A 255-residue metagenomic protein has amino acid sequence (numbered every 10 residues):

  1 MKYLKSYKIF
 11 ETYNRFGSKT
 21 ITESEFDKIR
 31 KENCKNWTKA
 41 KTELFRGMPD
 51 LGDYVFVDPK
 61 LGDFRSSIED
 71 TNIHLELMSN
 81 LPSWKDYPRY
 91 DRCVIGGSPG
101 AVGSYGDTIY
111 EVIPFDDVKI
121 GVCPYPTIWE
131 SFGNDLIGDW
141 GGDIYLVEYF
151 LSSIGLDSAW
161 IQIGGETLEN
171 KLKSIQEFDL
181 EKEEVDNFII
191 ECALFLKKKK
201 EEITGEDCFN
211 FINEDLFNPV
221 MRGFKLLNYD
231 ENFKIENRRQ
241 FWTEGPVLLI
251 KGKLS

Functional and structural regions predicted by a protein language model:
K2-Y3, I9: Classical Sec-dependent N-terminal signal peptides that target proteins to the secretory pathway
K8-R89, E236-N237, E244-S255: ADP-ribose/NAD+-binding catalytic cleft of ART/PARP-like enzymes
R15-T22, D27-R30, C34, P49 (+1 more regions): Active-site and NAD+-binding cores of ADP-ribose-processing enzymes
T42, D91-C93, I109, M221: Extracellular structured ligand-interaction cores
E43-M48, T108-P114: A short beta-strand micro-motif
V55-V57, S104-D107: A short acidic (Asp/Glu
S83-G106: Extended catalytic/binding region for NAD+/ADP-ribose chemistry, centered on the ART fold
